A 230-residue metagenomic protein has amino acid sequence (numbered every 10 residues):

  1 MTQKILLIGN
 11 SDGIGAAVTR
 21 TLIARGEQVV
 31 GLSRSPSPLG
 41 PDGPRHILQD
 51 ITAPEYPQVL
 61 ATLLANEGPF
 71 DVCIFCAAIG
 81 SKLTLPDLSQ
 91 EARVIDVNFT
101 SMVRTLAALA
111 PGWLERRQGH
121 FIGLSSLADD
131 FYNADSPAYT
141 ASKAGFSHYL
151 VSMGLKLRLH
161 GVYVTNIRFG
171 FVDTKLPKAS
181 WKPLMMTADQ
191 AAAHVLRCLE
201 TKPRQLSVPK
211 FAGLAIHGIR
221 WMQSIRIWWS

Functional and structural regions predicted by a protein language model:
S11-R20: N-terminal Rossmann NAD(P)H-binding glycine-rich loop of SDR-like oxidoreductase domains
I74-K82: Conserved NAD(P)H cofactor-binding loop of Rossmann-fold oxidoreductase domains
L83-D96: Short alpha-helical oligomerization interface
L106, S142: Active-site helix of classical SDR
S126: Residue(s) in the substrate-gating loop at a strand-loop-helix junction that position the organic substrate next
Y132-T140, S152: Active-site loop-to-helix junction immediately N-terminal to the catalytic Tyr of the SDR YXXXK motif in Rossmann-fold
N166, W181-H217: C-terminal helical subdomain
